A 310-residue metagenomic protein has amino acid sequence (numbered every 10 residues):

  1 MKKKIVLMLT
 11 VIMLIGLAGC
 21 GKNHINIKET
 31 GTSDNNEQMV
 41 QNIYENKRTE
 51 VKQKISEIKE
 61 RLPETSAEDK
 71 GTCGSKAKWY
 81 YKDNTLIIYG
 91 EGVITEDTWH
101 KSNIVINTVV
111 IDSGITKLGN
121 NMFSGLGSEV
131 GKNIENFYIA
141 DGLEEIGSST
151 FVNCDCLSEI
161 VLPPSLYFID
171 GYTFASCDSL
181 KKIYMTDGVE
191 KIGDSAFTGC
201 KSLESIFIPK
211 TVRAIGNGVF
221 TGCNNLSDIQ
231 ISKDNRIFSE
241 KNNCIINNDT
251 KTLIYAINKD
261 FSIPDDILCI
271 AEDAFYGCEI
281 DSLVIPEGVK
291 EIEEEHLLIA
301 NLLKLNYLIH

Functional and structural regions predicted by a protein language model:
M1-I5, G21: Positively charged n-region of N-terminal signal peptides that target proteins for export
T10-G16: Bacterial N-terminal signal peptides
L17-D34: Sec-dependent signal peptide cleavage junction
N36-K76: N-terminal low-complexity, Pro/Thr/Ser-rich intrinsically disordered segments that act as propeptides or flexible
A67-N84, G90-E96: Extracellular, modular beta-sheet/disulfide-rich ectodomains of secreted and cell-surface proteins
D83-G92, I104-K117, S128-E145, D155-F168 (+6 more regions): Structural signature of tandem-repeat unit edges
T95-E96, H100-S102, I111, N121-M122: A composition-driven surface/loop motif
N120-M122, G147-T150, D170-T173, G193-A196 (+3 more regions): Consensus positions within tandem repeat domains that build extended binding/scaffold surfaces
